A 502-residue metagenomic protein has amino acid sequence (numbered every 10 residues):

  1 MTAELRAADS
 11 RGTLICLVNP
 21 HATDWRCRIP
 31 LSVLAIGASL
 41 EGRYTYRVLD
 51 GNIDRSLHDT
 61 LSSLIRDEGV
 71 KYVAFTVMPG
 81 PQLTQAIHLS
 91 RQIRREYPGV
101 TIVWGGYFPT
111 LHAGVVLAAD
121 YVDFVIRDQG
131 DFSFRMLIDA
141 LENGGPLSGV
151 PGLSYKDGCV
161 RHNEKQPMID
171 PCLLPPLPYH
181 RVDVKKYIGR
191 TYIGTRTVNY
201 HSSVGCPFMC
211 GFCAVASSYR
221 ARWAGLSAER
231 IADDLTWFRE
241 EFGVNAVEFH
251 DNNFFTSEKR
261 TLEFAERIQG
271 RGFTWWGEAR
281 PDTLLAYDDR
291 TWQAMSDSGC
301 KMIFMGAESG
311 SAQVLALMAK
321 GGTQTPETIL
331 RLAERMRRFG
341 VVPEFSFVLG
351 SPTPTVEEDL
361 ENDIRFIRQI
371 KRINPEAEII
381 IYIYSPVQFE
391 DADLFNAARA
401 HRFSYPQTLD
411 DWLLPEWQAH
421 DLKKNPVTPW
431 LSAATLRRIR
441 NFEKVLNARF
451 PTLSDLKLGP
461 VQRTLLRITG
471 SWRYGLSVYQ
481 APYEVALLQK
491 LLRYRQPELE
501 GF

Functional and structural regions predicted by a protein language model:
M1-L17, S62-K71, Q92, G99 (+2 more regions): Radical SAM enzyme core and accessory elements
T2-I15, V150, K156-N199: N-terminal [4Fe-4S]-dependent radical SAM core
L14, S39-L40, Y44-P167, E390-D391: Glycine-rich beta-alpha loop elements in corrinoid/cobalamin-binding modules across cobalamin-dependent enzymes
A22-L31, M78-L83: A short, glycine/small-residue-rich beta-strand->loop->alpha-helix junction that serves as a flexible
H112-A113, F208, K259, Q313-M318 (+2 more regions): Flexible glycine/acidic-rich beta-alpha junction loops that bind and position SAM and/or redox cofactors in anaerobic
V115-F132, A294-I303, N362-I383: Structural recognition of alpha->loop->beta junctions
Y179-P343, L349-T353: Radical SAM [4Fe-4S] cluster-binding motif and immediate context
